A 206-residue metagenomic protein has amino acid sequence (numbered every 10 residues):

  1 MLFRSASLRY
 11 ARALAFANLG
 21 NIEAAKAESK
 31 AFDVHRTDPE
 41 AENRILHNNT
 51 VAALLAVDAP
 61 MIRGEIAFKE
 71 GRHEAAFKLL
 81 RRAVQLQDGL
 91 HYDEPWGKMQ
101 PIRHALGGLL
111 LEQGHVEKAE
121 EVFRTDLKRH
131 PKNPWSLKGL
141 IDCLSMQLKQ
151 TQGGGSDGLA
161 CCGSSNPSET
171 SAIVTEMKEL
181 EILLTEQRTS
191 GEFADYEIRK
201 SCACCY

Functional and structural regions predicted by a protein language model:
M1-L2: Short, small-residue-biased leader/transition segments that mark boundaries at the very start of proteins
A11, L55-D58, I62, A105 (+2 more regions): "A position-specific structural signal for the A-helix of alpha-solenoid helical repeats
F16, A67, L110, L144-Q147 (+1 more regions): Residue at a conserved register position within TPR or TPR-like alpha-solenoid repeats
K30-A41, R81-H91, T125-R129, I182-T189: Amphipathic alpha-helical segments of tetratricopeptide repeats
Q150-Y206: Terminal, low-structured helical/coil segments at or just beyond the last alpha-helical repeat
